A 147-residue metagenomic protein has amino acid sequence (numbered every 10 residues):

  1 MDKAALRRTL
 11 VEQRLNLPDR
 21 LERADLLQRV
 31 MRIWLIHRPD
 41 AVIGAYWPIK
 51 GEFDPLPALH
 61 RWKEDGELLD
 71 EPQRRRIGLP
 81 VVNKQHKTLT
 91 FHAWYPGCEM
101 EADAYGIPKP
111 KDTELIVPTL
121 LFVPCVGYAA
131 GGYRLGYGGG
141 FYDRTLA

Functional and structural regions predicted by a protein language model:
M1-V117: N-terminal active-site beta-alpha-beta segment that forms phosphate/nucleotide-binding and substrate-recognition loops
A41, D103, P124, Y133-Y137: Generic detector of intrinsically disordered, low-complexity, polar/charged segments
L115, V123, Y128-G132: Well-ordered alpha/beta subsegment
L120: Short, Asp-centered acidic motifs that coordinate Mg2+ and/or phosphate in catalytic or ligand-binding sites
G131-A147: Membrane-associated lipid acylation/remodeling enzymes share a hydrophobic transmembrane-juxtamembrane segment
